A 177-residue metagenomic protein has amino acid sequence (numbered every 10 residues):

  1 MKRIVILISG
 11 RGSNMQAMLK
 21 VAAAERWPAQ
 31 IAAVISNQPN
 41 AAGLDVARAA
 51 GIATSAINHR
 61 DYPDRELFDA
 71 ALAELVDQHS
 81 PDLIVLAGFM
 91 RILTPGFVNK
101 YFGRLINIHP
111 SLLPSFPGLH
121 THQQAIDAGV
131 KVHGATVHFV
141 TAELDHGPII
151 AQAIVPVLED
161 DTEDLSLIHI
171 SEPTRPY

Functional and structural regions predicted by a protein language model:
M1-A42: N-terminal Rossmann-like dinucleotide-binding module
A42-D45, L93-P95, H138-E159: Mobile beta-alpha loop/short-helix "lid" or hinge segments that flank ligand
T54-S55, L83, L105, V132: Hydrophobic beta-strand scaffold residues
S55-R60, I108: Short beta->alpha connector loops at strand-helix junctions that form conserved, small/polar/Pro-enriched
R65-I108, L113-P114: Helix-adjacent hinge/juxtasegments
G118-I150: Short, glycine-/small-residue-rich phosphate/pyrophosphate-handling segment
I168-Y177: Single conserved hydrophobic/aromatic residue that forms the stacking wall/gate of nucleotide- or nucleobase-binding
